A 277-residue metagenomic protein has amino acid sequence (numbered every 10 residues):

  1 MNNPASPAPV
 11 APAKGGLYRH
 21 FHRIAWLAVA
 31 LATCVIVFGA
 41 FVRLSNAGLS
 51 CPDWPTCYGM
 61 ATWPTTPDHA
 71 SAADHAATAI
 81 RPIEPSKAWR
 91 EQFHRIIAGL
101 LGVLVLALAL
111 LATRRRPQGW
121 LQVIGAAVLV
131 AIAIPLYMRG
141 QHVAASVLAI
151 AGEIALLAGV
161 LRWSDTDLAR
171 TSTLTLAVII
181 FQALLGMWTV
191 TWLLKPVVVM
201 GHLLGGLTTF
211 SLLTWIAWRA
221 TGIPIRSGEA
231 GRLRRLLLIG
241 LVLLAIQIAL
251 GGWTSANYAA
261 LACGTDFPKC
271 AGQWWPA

Functional and structural regions predicted by a protein language model:
N2-A32, I239: Start-transfer (signal-anchor) and selected internal transmembrane alpha helices of multi-pass inner/ER membrane
H22-S50, V242-T254: N-terminal signal-anchor transmembrane alpha helix
R23-A25, R116-A126, S164-L176, L233-L237: Membrane-interfacial loop-to-transmembrane alpha-helix junctions, especially the N-terminal start
L44-Q92, A260-A277: Extracytosolic (periplasmic/ER-lumenal) interhelical loops and adjacent juxtamembrane/interface segments of multi-pass
L100-A107, V147-A158, G206-T221: Hydrophobic cores of alpha-helical transmembrane segments in multi-pass inner/ER membrane proteins, independent
L111-D167: Transmembrane alpha-helices
V143-L148, L194-G205: Non-cytosolic membrane-interface motifs at loop->transmembrane helix junctions
R219-L236: Flexible interhelical linker loops that connect adjacent transmembrane helices in multi-pass membrane transporters
